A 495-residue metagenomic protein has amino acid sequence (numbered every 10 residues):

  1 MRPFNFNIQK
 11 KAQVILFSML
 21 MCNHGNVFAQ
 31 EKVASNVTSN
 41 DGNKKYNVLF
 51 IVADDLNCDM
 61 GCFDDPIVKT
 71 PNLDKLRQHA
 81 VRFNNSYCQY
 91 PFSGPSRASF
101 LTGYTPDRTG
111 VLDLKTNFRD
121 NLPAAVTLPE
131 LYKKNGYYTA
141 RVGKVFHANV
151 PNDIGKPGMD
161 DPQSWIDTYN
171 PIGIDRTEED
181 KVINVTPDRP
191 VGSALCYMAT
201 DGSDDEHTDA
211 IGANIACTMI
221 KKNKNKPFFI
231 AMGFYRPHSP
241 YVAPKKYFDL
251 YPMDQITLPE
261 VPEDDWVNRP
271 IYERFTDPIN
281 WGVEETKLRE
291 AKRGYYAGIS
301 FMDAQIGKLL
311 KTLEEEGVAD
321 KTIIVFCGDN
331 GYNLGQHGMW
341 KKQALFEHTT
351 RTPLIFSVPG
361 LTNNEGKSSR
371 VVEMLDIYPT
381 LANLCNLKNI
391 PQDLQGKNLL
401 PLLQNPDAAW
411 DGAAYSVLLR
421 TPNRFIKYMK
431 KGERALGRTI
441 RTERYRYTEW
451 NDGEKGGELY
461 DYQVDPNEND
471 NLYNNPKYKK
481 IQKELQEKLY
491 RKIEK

Functional and structural regions predicted by a protein language model:
R2-F4, L20, A29-N451, K455-E458 (+1 more regions): Formylglycine-dependent sulfatase
N5-I8, G25: Short, low-complexity, intrinsically disordered N-terminal modules that encode targeting/processing signals
V14-H24: Bacterial N-terminal signal peptides
